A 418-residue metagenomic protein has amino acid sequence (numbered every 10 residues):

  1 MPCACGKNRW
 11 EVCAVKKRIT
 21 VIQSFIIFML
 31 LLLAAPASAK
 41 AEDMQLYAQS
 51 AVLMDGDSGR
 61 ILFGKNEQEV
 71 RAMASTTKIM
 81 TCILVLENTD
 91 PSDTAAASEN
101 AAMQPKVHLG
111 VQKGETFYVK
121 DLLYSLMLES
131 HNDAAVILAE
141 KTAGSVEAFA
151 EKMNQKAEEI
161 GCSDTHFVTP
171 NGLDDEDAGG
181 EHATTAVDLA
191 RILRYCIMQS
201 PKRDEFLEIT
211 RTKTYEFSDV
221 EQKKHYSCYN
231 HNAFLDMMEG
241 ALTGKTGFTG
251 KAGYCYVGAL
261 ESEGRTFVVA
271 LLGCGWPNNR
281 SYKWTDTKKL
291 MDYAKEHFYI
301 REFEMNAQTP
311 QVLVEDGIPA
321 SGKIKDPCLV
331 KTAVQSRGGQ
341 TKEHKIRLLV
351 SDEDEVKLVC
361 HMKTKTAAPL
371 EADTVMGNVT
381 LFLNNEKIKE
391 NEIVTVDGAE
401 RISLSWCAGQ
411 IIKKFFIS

Functional and structural regions predicted by a protein language model:
P2-A14: Short, Lys/Arg-enriched N-terminal segments with co-localized hydrophobic residues within the first ~10-30 amino acids
K7, Q23, A37-S38, V330 (+1 more regions): Compositionally biased non-globular segments, especially hydrophobic aliphatic-rich helices of signal peptides
W10-C13, D121, Y254, R280: Residue-level recognition of conserved structural "scaffold" positions that shape functional pockets and channels
E11, A39-D204: Active-site-adjacent loops and short helices of periplasmic peptidoglycan-processing enzymes
K17-R18, I22, V119, L404 (+1 more regions): Structural motif marking the loop-to-transmembrane transition
R18-K40: Sec-dependent N-terminal signal peptides of Gram-positive bacterial secreted proteins and lipoproteins
A37-A39, G56-D57, S262, L383-N384: Short, ordered coil/turn segments that flank beta-strands lining enzyme active or ligand-binding pockets
G180-S418: Domain-terminus/edge residues, biased toward the C-terminal soluble/receptor-binding domains of extracytoplasmic
